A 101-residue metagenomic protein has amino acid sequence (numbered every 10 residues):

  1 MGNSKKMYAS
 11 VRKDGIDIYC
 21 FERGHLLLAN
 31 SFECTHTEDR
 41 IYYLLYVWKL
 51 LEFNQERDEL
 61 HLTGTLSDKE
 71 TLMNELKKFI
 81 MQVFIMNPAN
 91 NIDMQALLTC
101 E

Functional and structural regions predicted by a protein language model:
M1-E101: Hydrophobic/aromatic-enriched cytosolic interaction surfaces used to assemble or bind macromolecules
